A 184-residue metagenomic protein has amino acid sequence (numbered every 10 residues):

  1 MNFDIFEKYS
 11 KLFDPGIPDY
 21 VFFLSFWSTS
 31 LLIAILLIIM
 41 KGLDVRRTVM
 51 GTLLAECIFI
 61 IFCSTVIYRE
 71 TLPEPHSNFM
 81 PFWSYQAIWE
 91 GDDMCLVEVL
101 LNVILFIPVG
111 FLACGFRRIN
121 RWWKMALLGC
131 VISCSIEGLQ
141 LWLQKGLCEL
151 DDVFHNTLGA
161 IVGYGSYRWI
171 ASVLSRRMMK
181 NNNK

Functional and structural regions predicted by a protein language model:
M1-Q144, L150, Y164-K184: Bulky hydrophobic segments
